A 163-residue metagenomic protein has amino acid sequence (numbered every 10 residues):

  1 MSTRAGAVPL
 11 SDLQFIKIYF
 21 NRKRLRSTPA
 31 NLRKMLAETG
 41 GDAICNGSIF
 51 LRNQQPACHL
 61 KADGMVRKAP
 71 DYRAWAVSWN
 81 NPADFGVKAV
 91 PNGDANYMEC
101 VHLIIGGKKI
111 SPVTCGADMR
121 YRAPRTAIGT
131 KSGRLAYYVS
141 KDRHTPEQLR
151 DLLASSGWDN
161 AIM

Functional and structural regions predicted by a protein language model:
M1-M163: Gly/Ser/Thr/Pro-rich low-complexity, intrinsically disordered segments
